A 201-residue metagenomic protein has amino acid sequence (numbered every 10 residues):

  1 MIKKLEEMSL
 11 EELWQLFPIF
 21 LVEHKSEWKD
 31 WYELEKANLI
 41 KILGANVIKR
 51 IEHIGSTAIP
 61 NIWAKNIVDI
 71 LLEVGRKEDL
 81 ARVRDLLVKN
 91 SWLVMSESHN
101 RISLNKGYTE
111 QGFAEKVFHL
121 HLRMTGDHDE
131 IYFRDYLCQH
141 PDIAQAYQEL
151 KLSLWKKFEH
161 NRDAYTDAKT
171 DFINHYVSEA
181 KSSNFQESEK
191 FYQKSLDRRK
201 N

Functional and structural regions predicted by a protein language model:
M1-E52: Helical scaffold of the NTase/Pol beta-like nucleotidyltransferase catalytic core
F17-I19, N66-I70, K116-F118, F133: Short amphipathic alpha-helical segments
L39-I70, V74-E78: Active-site nucleotide-donor binding segment shared across nucleotidyl transfer reactions
E78, D85, M95: A contiguous binding-surface segment within folded domains or other stable secondary-structure elements
R82-N90: Short amphipathic alpha-helices in soluble, non-transmembrane regions that often serve as interface/regulatory elements
W92-T125: Conserved catalytic core of two-metal-ion nucleotidyltransferases
M124, H128-N201: Catalytic cores of NTP-dependent nucleotidyl/adenyl transfer enzymes across multiple folds
